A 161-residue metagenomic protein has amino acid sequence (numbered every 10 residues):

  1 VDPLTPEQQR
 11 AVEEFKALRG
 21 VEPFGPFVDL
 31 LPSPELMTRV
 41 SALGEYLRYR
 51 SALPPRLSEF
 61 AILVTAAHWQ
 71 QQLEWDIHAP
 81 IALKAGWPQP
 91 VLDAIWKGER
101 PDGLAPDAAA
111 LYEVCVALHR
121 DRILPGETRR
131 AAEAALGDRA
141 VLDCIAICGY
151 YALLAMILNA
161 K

Functional and structural regions predicted by a protein language model:
V1-K161: Hydrophobic alpha-helical segments
